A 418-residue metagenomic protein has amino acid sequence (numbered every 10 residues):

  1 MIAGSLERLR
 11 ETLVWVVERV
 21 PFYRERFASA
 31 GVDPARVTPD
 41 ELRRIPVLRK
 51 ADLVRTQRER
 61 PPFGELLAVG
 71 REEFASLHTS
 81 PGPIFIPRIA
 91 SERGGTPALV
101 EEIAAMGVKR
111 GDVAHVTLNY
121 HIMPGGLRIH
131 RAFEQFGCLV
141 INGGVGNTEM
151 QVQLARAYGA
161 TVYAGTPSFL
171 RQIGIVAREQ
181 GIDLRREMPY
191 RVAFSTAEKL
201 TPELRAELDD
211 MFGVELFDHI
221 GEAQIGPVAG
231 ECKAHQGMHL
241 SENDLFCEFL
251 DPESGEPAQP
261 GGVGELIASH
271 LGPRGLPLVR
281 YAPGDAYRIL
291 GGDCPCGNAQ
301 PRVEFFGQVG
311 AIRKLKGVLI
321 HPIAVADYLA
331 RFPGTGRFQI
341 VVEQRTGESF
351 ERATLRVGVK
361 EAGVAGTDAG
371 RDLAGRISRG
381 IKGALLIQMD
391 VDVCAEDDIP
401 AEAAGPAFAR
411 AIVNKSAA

Functional and structural regions predicted by a protein language model:
M1-A105, K109-R110, S254, S349-G363 (+2 more regions): Nucleotide 5′-phosphate-binding alpha/beta core
E7, Y158, M188, V214 (+2 more regions): Structured loop/turn residues at beta-strand edges in well-structured enzyme cores
V16, S80, A114, Y163 (+5 more regions): Residue-level signal for inorganic ion chemistry
D40, L48-M211, F217, I225 (+3 more regions): Active-site phosphate/ATP/adenylate-binding loop shared across adenylate-forming ligases
G144, I220, D251, V342 (+1 more regions): Short loop/edge segments at beta-strand edges and connector loops that shape dinucleotide/nucleotide cofactor-binding
Y163, I267, L271-I387: AMP-binding/adenylate-forming catalytic core of the ANL superfamily
R191, L200, L204-D293: Conserved AMP-binding/adenylate-forming
